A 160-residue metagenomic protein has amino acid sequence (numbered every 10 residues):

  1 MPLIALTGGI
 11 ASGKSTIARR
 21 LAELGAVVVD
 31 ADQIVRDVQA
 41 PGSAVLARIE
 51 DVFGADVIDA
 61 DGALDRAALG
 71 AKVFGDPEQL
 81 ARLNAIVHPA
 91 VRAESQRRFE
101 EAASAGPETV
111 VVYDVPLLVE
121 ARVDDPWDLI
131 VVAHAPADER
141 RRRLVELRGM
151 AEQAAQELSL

Functional and structural regions predicted by a protein language model:
M1-A26, D30-Q33: Walker A (P-loop) phosphate-binding motif
S12, A44, E78, A90 (+2 more regions): Short alpha-helical
G13, D32, L83, V112 (+1 more regions): Residue-level signal for inorganic ion chemistry
L24, F53, P126-W127: Short, structured coil segments at secondary-structure junctions
Q33-R36, A135-D138, L158-L160: Short, acidic/turn-prone active-site loops that include or flank metal/cofactor- and phosphate-binding residues
Q33-V110: ATP-dependent small-molecule kinase phosphotransfer cores that center on conserved nucleotide phosphate-binding segments
L46, E50, A137-V145, E152 (+1 more regions): An amphipathic alpha-helix signature
R92, Q96-S104, V110-E146: ATP-dependent NMP and nucleoside kinases share a basic, alpha-helical "lid"
